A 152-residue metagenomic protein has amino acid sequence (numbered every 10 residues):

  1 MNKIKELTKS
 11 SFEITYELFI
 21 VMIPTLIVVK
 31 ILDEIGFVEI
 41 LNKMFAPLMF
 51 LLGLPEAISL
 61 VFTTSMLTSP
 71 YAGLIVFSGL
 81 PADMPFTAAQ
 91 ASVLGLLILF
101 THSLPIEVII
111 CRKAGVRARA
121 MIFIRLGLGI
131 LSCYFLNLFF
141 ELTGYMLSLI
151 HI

Functional and structural regions predicted by a protein language model:
I4-T15, F37-L52, A114: Hydrophobic alpha-helical segments of integral membrane proteins, encompassing both true transmembrane helices
S10-L32: Core transmembrane alpha-helical segments of multi-pass membrane transporters/permeases
V21, T25, V29, N42 (+3 more regions): Alpha-helical transmembrane segments in multi-pass membrane proteins
V21, T25-V28, V38, G73-F77 (+2 more regions): Alpha-helical transmembrane segments of polytopic integral membrane proteins, especially the permease/helical cores
T25-G36, F135-T143: Structural signal for alpha-helical transmembrane segments and their membrane-water exit/capping regions in multi-pass
N42-F100: Membrane-interfacial helix-loop connectors
P85-F140: Membrane-core helix-loop-helix motifs of multi-pass transport proteins
I150-I152: Conserved small/polar residues in nucleotide/adenosyl-binding loops
